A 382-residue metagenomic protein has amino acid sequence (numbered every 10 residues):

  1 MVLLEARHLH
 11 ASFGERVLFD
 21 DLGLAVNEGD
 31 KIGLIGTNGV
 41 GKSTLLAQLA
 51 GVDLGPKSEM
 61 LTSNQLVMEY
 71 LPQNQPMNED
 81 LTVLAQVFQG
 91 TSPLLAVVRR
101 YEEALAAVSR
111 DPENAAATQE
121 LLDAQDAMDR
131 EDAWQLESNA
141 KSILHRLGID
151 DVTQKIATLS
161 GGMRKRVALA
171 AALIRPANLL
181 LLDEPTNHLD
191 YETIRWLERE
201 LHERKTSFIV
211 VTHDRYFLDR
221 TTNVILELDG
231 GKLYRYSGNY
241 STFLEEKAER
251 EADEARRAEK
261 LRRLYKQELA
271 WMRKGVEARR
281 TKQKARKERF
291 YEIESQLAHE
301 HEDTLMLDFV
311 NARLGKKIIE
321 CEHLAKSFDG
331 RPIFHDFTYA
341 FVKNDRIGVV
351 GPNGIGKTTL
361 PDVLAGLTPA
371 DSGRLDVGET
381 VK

Functional and structural regions predicted by a protein language model:
M1-A258, D303, L307-K382: ABC ATP-binding cassette signature C-motif
E246-R279, Q283-R289, I293-E300: Intracellular alpha-helical coupling/juxtamembrane segments of multi-pass membrane proteins
